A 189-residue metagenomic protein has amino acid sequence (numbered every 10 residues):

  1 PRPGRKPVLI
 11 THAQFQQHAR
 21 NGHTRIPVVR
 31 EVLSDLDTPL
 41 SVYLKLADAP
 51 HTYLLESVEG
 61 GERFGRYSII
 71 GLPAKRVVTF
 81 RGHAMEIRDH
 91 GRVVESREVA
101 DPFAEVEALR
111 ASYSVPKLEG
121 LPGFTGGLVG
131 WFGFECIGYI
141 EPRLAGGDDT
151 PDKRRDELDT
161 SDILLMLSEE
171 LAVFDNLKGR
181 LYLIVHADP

Functional and structural regions predicted by a protein language model:
G4-P189: Signature of the chorismate-utilizing enzyme
